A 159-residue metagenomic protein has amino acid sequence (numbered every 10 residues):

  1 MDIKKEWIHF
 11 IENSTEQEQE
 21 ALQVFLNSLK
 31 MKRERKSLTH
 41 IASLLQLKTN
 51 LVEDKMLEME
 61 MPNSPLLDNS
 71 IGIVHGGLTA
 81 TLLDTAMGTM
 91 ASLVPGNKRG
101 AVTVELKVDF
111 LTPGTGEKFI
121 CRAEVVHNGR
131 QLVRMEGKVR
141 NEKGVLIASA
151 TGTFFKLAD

Functional and structural regions predicted by a protein language model:
M1-I120, V126-D159: Terminal targeting signals and extreme-terminal segments of soluble enzymes
